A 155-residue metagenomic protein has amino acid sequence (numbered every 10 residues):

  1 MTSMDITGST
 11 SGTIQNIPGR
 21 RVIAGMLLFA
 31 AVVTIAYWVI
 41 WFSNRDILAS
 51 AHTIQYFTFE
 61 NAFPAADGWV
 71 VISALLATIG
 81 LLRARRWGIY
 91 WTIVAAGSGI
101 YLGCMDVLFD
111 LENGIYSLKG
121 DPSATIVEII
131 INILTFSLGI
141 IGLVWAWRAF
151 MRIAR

Functional and structural regions predicted by a protein language model:
T2-R155: Topology signature of small-to-medium multi-pass alpha-helical membrane proteins
